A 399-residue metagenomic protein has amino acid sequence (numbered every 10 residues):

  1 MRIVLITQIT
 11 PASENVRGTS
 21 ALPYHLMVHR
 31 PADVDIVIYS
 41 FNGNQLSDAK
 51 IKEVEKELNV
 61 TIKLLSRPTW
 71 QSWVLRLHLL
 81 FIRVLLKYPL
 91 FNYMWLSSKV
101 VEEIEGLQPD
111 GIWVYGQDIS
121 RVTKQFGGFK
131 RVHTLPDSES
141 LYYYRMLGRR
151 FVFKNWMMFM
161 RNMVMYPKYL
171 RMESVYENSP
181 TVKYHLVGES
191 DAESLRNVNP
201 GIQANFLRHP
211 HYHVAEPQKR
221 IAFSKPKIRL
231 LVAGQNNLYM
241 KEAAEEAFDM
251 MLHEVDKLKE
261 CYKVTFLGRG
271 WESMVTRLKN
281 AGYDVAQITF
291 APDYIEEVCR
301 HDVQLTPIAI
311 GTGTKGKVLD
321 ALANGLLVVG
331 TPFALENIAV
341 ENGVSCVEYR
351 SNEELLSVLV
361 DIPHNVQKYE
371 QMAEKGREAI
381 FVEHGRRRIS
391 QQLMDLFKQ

Functional and structural regions predicted by a protein language model:
M1-T61, L252-K257: N-terminal subdomain of nucleotide-sugar transferases
H25-L26, S98-E105, E139, F151-Y184: Membrane-proximal helix-turn-helix segments that form the acceptor-binding/catalytic region of lipid-linked
K50, R121-T123, P167-I202, L393: A short, active-site helix/loop in glycosyltransferases that binds the activated sugar's phosphate group
W73-K87, H133-R171: Acceptor-binding helix/loop patch of EC 2.4 sugar-transfer enzymes, predominantly nucleotide-sugar-dependent
F206-K279, Q287-C299: Conserved catalytic-core segment of nucleotide-activated headgroup transferases in glycan assembly
K317-D320, L327-T331: Short hydrophobic beta-strand element within catalytic cores of glycosyltransferases and related nucleotide-activated
V344-E353, D361-V366: Conserved acidic donor-binding segment of nucleotide-sugar-dependent glycosyltransferases
H364-K398: A charged, aromatic-enriched C-terminal amphipathic alpha-helix characteristic of glycosyltransferases across folds
